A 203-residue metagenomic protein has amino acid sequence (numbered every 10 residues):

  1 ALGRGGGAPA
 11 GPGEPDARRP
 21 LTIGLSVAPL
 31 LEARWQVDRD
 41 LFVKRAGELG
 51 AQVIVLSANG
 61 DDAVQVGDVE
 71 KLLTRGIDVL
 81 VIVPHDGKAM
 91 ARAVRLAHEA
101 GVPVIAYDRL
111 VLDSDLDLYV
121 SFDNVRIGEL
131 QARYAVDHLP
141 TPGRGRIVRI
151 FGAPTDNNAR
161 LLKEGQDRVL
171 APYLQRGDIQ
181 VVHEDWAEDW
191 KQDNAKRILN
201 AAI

Functional and structural regions predicted by a protein language model:
A1-I203: A residue-level marker of the well-folded mature domains of exported/periplasmic proteins
